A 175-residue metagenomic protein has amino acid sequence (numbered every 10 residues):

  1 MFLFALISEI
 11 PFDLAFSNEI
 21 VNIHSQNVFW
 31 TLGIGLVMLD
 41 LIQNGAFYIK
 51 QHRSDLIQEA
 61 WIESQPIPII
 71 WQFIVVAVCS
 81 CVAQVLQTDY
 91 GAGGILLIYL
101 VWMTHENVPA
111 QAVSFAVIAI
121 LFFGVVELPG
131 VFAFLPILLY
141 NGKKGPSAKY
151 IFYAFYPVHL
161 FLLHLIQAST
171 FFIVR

Functional and structural regions predicted by a protein language model:
M1-R175: Alpha-helical transmembrane segments and their immediate juxtamembrane cytosolic regions
